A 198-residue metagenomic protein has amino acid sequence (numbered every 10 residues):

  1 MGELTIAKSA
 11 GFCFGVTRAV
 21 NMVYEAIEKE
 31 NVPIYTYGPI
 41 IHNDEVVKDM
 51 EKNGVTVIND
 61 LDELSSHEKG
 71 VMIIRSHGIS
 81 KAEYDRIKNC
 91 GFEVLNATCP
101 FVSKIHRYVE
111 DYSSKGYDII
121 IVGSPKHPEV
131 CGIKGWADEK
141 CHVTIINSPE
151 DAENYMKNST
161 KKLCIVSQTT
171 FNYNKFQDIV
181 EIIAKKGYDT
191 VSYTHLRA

Functional and structural regions predicted by a protein language model:
M1-E3, K162: A residue-level signal for beta-strand positions that form part of recognition/binding surfaces within mature
E3-M156, N172-Y173, D178-A184: Active-site loop-to-helix "anion-binding N-cap" substructures in soluble metabolic enzymes
K157-K161: Short gly/pro-enriched beta-turn/loop segments at secondary-structure junctions
K162, V166-T169, Y173: Conserved anion/nucleotide-ligand pocket segment
Y188-Y193: Short beta-strand elements in bilobed, periplasmic/extracellular small-molecule ligand-binding domains
T194-A198: Conserved small/polar residues in nucleotide/adenosyl-binding loops
